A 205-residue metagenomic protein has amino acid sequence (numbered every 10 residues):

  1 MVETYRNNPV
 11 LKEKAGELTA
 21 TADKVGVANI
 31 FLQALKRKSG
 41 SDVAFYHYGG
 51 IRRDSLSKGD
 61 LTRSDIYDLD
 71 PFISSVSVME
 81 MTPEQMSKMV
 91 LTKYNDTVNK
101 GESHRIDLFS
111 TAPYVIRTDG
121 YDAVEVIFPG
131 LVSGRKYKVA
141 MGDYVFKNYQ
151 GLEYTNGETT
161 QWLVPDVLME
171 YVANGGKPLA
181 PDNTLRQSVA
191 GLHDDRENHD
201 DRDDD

Functional and structural regions predicted by a protein language model:
T4-Y5, P9, L192, R196: Acidic/polar loop-and-plug regions of large Gram-negative outer-membrane beta-barrel proteins
R6-G26: Glycine-rich phosphate/diphosphate-binding loops and the adjacent beta-loop-alpha structural elements that coordinate
V25, N29-Q33, R37-N198: Feature captures C-terminal
N198-D205: Extracellular calcium-associated, cysteine-rich motifs in secreted modular proteins
